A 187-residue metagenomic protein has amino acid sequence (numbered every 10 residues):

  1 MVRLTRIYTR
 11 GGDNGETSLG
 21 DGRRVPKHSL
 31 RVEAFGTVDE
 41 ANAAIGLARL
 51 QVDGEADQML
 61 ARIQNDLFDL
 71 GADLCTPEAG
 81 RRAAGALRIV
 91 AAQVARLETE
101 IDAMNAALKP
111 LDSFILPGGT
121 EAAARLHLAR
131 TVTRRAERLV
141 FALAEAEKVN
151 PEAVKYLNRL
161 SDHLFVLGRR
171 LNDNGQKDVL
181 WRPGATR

Functional and structural regions predicted by a protein language model:
M1-R187: Phosphate/pyrophosphate-binding loop motifs in nucleotide- or prenyl diphosphate-using proteins
